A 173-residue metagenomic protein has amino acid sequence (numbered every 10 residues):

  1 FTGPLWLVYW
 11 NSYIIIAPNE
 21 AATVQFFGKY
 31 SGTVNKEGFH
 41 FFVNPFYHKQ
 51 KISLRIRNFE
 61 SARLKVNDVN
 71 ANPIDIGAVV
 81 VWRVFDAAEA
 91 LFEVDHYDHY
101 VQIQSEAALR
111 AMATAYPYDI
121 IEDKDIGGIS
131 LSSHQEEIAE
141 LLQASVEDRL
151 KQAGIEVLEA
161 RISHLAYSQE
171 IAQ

Functional and structural regions predicted by a protein language model:
F1-N58: Interfacial loop/beta elements and low-complexity acidic/Ser/Thr-rich segments of macromolecular assembly/processing
F27, Y47-E170: Amphipathic, interface-forming alpha-helical segments with heptad-repeat character
